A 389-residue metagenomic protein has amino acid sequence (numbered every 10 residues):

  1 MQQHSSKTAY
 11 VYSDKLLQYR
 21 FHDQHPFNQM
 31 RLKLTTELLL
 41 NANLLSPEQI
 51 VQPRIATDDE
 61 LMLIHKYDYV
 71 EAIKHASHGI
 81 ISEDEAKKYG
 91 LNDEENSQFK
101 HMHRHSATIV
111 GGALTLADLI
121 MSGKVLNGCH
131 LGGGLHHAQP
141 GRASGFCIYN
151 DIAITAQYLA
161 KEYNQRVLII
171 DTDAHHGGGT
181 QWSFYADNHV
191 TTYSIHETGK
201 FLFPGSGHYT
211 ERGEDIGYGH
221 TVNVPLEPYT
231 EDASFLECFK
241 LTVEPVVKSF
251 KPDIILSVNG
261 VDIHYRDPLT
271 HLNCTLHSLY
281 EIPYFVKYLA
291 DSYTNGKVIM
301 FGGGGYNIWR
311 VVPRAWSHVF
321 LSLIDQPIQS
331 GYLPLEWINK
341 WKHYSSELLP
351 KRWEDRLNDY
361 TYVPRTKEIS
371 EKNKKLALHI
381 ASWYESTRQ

Functional and structural regions predicted by a protein language model:
M1-L63: N-terminal low-complexity, Ser/Thr- and acidic-residue-enriched intrinsically disordered segments
Q2-V11, L17, I73-Q389: A general "terminal functional-core" signal
R54-H78: Charged, often glycine-rich, active-site loop that binds/positions anionic groups
